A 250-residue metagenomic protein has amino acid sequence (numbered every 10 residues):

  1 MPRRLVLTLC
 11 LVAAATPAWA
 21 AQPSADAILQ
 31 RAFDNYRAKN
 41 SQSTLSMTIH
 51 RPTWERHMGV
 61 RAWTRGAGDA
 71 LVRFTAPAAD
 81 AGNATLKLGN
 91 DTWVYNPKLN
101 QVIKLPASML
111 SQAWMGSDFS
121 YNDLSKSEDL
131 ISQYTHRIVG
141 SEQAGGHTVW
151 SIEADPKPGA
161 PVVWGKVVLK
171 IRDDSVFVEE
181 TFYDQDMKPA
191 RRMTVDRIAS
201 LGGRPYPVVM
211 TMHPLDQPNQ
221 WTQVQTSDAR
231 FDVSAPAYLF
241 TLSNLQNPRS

Functional and structural regions predicted by a protein language model:
R3-L11: N-terminal export leaders
A13-A20: N-terminal signal peptide c-region/cleavage motif recognized by signal peptidases
A21-Q42, S46-T48, E55-R56, A84 (+4 more regions): Flexible, processing/modification-adjacent segments and terminal tails in exported/periplasmic/extracellular proteins
A32, R61-T64, T194-S200: Extended lipid/amphipathic-ligand handling interfaces
S43-A79: N-terminal, post-signal-peptide region of Sec/Tat-exported proteins
R61-A62, N83-K87, L169: Broad, structure-driven detector of short, well-ordered beta-strand segments within folded domains
D69-A70, T92, V102, F177: Hydrophobic residues embedded in beta-strands of well-ordered beta-sheets
Q101-K104, S125, G145-L242: Gly/Pro-enriched, hydrophobic low-complexity segments that function as extracytoplasmic propeptides/linkers
